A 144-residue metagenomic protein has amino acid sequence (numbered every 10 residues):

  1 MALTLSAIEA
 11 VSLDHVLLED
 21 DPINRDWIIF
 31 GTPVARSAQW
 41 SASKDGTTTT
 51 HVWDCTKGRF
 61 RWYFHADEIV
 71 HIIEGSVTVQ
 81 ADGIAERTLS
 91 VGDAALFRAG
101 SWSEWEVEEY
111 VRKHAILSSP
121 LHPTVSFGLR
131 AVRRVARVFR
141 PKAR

Functional and structural regions predicted by a protein language model:
M1-G46: A short, N-terminal "cap"/entry segment at the start of jelly-roll beta-barrel domains of the cupin/DSBH fold
Q39, G46-F64: Conserved short histidine dyad/triad with adjacent acidic residue
C55, F64-V79: Short, conserved beta-strand element in jelly-roll/cupin
T56, A85, S101, E109-V111: A generic "binding-loop/recognition-motif" signal
W62, V79, K113-I116: Short hydrophobic/aromatic-rich beta-strand segments that constitute the beta-sheet cores of beta-sandwich/beta-barrel
G83-A99: Short acidic-glycine-tyrosine-enriched beta hairpin
E106-R144: Double-stranded beta-helix
